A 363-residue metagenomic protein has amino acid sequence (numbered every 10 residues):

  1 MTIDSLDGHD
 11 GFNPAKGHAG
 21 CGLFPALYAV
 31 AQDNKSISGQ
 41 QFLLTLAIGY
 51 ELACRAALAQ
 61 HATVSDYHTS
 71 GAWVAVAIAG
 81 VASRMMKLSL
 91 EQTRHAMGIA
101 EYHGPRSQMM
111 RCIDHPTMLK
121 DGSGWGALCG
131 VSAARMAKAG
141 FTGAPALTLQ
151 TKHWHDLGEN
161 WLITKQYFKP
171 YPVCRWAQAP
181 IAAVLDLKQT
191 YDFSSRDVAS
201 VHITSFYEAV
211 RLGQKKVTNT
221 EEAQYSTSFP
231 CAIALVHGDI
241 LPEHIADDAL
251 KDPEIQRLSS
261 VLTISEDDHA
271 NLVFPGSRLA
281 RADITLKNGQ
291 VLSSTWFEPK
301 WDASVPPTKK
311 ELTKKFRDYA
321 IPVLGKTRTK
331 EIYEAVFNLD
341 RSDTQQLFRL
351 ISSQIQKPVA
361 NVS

Functional and structural regions predicted by a protein language model:
M1-K16, R111, H115-L128, R135-S363: Terminal-appendage/accessory-domain detector
M1-Q40, L52: Function-dense linear segments that define catalytic or interfacial modules in macromolecule-processing proteins
G20-G22, G71-V76, T308-T313: Short acidic alpha-helix initiation/capping motifs at coil-to-helix transition points, especially at protein N-termini
L23-V30, G49-A53, A75-M86, G130-A137 (+2 more regions): Buried hydrophobic packing segments
Q32-L128, S132: Glycine-rich, mobile lid/loop segments that gate access to catalytic sites or pores
